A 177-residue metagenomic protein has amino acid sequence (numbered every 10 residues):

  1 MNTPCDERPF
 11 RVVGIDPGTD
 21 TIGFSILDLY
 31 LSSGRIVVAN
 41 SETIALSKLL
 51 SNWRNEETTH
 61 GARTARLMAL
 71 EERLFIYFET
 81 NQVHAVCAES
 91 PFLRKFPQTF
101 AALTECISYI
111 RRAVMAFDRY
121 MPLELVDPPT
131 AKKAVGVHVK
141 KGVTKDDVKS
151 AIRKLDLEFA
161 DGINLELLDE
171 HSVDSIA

Functional and structural regions predicted by a protein language model:
M1-A177: Phosphate- and other anionic-substrate recognition elements at nucleic-acid/protein interfaces
